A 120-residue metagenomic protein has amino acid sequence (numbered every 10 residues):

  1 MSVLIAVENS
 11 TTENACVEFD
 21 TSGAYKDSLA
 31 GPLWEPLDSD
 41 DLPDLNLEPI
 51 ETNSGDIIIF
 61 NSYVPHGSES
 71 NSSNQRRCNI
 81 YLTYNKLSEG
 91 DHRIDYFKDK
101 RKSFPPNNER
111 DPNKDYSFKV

Functional and structural regions predicted by a protein language model:
S10-P65, E89: Double-stranded beta-helix
L33-W34, I57, Y63-V120: Non-heme Fe(II)/2-oxoglutarate
